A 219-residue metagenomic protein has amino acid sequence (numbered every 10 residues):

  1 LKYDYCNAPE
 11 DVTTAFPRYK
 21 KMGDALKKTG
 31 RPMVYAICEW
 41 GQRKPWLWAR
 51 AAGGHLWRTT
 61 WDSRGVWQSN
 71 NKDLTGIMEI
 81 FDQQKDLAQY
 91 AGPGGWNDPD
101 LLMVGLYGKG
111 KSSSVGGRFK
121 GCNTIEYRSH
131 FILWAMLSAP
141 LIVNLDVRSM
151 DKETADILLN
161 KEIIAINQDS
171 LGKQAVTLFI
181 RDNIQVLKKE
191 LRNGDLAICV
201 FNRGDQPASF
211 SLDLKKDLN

Functional and structural regions predicted by a protein language model:
L1, K28-V34, A52-G54, N193-L196: Loop/turn elements at helix/coil->beta-strand transitions in domains of secreted/extracellular proteins
L1-T13: The substrate-binding groove and active-site-proximal loops of carbohydrate-active enzymes, especially glycoside
D4, A36-C38, C199: A cross-family glycoside hydrolase active-site/sugar-binding cleft signature
V12-P17, E126-Y127: Soluble non-cytosolic domains of exported or imported proteins
P17-D24, K28: Alpha-helical scaffolding segments of alpha/beta enzyme cores, especially the outer helices of TIM-barrel or partial
V34-L145: Glycan-recognition surfaces
S129-F179: Catalytic cores of secreted or luminal carbohydrate-active enzymes
W134-L137, I142-N144, I180-N219: Carbohydrate-binding surface patches
